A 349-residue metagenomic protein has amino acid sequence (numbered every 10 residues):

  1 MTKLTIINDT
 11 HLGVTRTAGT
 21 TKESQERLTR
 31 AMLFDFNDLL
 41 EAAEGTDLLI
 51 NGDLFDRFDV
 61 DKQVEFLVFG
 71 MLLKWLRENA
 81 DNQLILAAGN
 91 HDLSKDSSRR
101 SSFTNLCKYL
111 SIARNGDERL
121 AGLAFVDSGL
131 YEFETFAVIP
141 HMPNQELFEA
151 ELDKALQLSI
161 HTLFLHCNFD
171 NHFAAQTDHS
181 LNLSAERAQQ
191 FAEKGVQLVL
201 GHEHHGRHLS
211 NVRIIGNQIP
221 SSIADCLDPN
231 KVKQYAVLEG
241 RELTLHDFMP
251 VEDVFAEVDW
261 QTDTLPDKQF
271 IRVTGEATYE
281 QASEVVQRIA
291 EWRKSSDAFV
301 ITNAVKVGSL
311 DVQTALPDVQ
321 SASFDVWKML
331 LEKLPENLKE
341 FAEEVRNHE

Functional and structural regions predicted by a protein language model:
M1-L67, M71, D81, A150-L163: N-terminal active-site segment of His-dependent metallophosphoesterases
M1-T5, L12, L130-V138, Q157-T162 (+2 more regions): Beta-strand-turn-beta hairpins that frame and shape the catalytic cleft of phosphate-ester-processing enzymes
I6-N8, D47-D53, Q83-N90, K95 (+5 more regions): Active-site neighborhood of phospho(di)ester-bond hydrolases with catalytic His/Asp-centered motifs
R16-A18, G52-L73, A88-N115, L209-N211: Metal-dependent catalytic neighborhoods of phosphoester/phosphodiester hydrolases
W75-A80, A155-L158, A188-K194, L265-P266: Short, conserved loop/helix-junction motifs that constitute active-site signature segments in enzyme catalytic cores
D92-R187: Conserved catalytic scaffold of divalent metal-dependent phosphoesterases
A175-E242: Conserved beta-sheet core of the metallophosphoesterase superfamily
K231-E349: Accessory, non-catalytic peripheral segments of nucleic-acid enzymes
